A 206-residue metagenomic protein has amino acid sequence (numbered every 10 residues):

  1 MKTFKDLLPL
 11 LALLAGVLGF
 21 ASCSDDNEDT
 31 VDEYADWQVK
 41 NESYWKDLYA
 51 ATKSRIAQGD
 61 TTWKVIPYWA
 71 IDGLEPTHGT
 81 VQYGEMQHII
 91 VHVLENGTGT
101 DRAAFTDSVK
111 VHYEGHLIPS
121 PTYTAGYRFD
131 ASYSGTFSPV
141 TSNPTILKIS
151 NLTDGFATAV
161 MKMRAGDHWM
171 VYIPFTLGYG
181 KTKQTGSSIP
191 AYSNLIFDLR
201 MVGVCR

Functional and structural regions predicted by a protein language model:
K2-L7, G19, C23-R206: Cross-family detector of peptidyl-prolyl cis-trans isomerase
D6-L14: Sec-dependent N-terminal signal peptides
